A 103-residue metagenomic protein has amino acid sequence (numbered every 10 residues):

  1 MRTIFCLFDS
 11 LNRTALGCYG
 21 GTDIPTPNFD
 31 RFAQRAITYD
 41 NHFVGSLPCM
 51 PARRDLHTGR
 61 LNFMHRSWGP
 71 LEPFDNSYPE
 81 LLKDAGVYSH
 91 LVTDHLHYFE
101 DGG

Functional and structural regions predicted by a protein language model:
M1-G103: Formylglycine-dependent sulfatase
